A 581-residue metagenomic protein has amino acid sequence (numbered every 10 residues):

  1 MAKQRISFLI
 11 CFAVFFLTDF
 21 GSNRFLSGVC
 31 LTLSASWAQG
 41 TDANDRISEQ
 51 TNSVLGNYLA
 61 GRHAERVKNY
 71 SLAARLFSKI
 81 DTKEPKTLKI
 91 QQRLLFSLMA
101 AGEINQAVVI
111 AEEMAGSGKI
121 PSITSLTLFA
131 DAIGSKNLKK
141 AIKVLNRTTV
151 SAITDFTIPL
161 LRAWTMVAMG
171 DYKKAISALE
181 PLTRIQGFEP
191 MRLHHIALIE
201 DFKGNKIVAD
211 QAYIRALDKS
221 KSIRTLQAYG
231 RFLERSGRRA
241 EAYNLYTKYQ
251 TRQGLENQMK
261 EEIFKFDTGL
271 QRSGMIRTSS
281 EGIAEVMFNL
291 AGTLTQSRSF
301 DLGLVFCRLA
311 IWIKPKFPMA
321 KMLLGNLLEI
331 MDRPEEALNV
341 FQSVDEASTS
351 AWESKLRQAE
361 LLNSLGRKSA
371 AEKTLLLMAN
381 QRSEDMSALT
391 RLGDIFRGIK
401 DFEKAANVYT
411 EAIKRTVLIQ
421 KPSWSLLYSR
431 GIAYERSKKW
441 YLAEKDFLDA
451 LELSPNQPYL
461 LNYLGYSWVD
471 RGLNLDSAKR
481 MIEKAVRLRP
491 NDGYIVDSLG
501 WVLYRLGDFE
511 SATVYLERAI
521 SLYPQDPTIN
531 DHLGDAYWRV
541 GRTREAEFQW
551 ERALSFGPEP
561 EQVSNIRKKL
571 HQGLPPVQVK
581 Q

Functional and structural regions predicted by a protein language model:
L26-L94, M99-E112, K119-I123, T127 (+3 more regions): N-terminal leader/linker segments that initiate helical-solenoid repeat arrays
E49, K83, G116-G118, V150-S151 (+11 more regions): Structural marker of alpha-solenoid helical repeat scaffolds
S53, T87, P121-S122, D155 (+13 more regions): Residue-level recognition of tetratricopeptide repeat
R62, F96, A130, W164 (+10 more regions): Residue-level recognition of tetratricopeptide repeat
E65, M99, I133, V167 (+10 more regions): Position-specific recognition of the canonical hydrophobic site in helix A of tetratricopeptide repeat
I90, T124, I158, R192 (+12 more regions): TPR alpha-solenoid repeat register
R93, T127-L128, L161, H195 (+11 more regions): Canonical tetratricopeptide repeat
